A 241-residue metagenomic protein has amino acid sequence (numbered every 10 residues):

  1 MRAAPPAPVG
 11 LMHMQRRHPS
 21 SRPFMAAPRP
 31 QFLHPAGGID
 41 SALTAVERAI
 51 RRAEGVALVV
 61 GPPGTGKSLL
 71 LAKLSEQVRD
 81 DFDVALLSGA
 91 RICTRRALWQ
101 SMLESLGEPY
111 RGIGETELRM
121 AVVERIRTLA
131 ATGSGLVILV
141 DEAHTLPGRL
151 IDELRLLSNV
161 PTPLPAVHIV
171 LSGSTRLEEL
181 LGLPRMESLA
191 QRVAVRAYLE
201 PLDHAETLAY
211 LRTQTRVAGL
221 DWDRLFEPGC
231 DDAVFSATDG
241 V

Functional and structural regions predicted by a protein language model:
M1-E54: A short, basic N-terminal segment
R2, P19-A26, D83, C93-I113: Conserved NTP-binding/hydrolysis module of P-loop NTPases
Q15, T94-L98, E108-E153, P161-P165 (+2 more regions): Mid-core helix/loop region of P-loop NTP-binding domains shared across ATPases and GTPases
A53-K73: Walker A/P-loop nucleotide-binding motif
P62, A85-C93: A short hydrophobic beta-strand->loop->alpha-helix junction that borders the nucleotide-binding pocket of P-loop NTPases
P62-P63, E142, L171-R176: A short beta-strand-to-loop transition that corresponds to the Sensor-1 phosphate-sensing loop of AAA+ P-loop ATPases
E76-A85, G107-Y110, T162: Post-Walker A helix-loop "phosphate-sensing" segment adjacent to the P-loop in P-loop NTPases
T128-G133, V170, L180-A237: Helix-loop-helix "sensor" segment of P-loop NTPases
